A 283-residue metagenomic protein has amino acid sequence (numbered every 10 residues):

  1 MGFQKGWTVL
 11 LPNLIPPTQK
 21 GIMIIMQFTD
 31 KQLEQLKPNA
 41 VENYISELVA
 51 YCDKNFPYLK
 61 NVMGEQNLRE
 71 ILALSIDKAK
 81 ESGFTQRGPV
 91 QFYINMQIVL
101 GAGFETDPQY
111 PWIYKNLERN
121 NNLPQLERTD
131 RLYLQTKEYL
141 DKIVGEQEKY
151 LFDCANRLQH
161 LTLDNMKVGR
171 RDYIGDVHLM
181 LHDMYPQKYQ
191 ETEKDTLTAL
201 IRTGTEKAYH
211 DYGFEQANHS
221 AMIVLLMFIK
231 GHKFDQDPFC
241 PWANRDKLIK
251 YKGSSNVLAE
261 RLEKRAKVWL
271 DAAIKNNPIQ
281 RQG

Functional and structural regions predicted by a protein language model:
V9-I25: Short, Lys/Arg-enriched N-terminal segments with co-localized hydrophobic residues within the first ~10-30 amino acids
I24-F92, G103-T106, Y110-P111, N116-G283: A contiguous, surface-oriented mixed alpha/beta subdomain in the mid-to-C-terminal portion of proteins that forms
N95-M96: A glycine-rich phosphate-binding loop feature that marks nucleotide/adenosyl-phosphate handling sites
